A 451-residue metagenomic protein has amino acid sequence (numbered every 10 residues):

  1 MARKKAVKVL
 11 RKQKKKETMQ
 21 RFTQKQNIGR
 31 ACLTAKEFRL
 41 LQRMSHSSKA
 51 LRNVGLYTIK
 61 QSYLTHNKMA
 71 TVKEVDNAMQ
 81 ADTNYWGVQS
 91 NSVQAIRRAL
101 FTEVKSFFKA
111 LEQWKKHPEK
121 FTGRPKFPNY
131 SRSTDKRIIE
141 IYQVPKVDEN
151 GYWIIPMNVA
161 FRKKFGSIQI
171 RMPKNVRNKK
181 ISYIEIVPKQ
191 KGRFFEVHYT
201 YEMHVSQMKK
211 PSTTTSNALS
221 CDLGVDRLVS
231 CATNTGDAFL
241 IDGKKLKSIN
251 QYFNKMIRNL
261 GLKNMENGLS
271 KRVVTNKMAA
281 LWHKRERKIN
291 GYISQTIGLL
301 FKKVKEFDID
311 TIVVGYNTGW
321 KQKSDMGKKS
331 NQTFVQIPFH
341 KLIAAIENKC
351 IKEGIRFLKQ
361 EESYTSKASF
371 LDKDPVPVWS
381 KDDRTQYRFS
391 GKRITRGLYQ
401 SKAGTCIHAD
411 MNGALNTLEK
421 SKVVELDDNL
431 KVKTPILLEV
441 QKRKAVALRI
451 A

Functional and structural regions predicted by a protein language model:
M1-A95: Gly/serine-rich nucleotide phosphate-binding loop at the start of the catalytic core of nucleotide/ADP-ribose-handling
K4-K5, K15, R193-A451: Positively charged, helix-rich recognition surfaces that bind polyanionic ligands
Q24-A31, R162-K174, F239-I241: Generic detection of short hydrophobic beta-strand segments and adjacent strand-loop junctions
R39-Q42, H46-K49, N91-Q94, R98 (+5 more regions): Non-catalytic, well-ordered alpha-helical scaffold segments
S48, I96-V104, M278-R285, I343: Short amphipathic alpha-helical coiled-coil/interface segments
R52-I59, V104-L111, R227, L260 (+3 more regions): A generic secondary-structure signal for well-formed alpha-helical elements
G55, A95-F107, A409-S421: Stable alpha-helical structural segments in soluble proteins, enriched in small hydrophobic residues
K73-Q190, Q332, Q336: Acidic carboxylate diad motif detector
